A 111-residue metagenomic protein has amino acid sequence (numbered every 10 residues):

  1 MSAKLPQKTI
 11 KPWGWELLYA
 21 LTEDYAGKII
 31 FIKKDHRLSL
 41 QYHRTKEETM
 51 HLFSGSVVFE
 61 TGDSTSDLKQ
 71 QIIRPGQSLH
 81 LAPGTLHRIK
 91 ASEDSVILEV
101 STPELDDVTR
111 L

Functional and structural regions predicted by a protein language model:
M1-I29, R37-S39, Q71: A short, N-terminal "cap"/entry segment at the start of jelly-roll beta-barrel domains of the cupin/DSBH fold
S2-K11, D67, R88-L111: Double-stranded beta-helix
I29, T49, Q70-I72, L86-R88 (+1 more regions): Well-ordered beta-strand positions in beta-sheet-rich domains
T45-D63: Glycine- and acidic-residue-biased ligand/ion/polar-headgroup-sensing regions
D63-G84: Short acidic-glycine-tyrosine-enriched beta hairpin
